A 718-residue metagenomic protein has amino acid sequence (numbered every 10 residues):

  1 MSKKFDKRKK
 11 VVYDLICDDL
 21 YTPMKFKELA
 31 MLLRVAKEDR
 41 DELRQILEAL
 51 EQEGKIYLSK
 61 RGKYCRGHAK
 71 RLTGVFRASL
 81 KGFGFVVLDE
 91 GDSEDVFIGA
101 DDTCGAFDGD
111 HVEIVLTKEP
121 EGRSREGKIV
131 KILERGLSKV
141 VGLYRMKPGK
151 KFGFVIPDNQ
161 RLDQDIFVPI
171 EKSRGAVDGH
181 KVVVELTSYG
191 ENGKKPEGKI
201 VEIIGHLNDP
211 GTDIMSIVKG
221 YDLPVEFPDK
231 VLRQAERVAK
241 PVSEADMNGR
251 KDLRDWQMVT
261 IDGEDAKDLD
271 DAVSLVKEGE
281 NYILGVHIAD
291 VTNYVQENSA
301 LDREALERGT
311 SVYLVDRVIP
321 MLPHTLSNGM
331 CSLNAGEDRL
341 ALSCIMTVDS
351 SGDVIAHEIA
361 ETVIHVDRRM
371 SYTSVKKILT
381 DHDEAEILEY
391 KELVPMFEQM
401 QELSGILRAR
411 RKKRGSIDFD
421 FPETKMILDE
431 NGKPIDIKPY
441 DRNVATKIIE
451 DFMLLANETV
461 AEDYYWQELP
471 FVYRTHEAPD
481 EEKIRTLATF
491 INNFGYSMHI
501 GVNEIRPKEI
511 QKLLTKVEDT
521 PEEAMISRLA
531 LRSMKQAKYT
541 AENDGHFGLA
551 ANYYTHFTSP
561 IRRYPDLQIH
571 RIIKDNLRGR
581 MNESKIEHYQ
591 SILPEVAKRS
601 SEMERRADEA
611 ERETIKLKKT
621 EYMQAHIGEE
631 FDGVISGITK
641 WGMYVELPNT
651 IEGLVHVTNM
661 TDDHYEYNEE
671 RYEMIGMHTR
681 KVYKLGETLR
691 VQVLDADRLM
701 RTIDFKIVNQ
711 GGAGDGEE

Functional and structural regions predicted by a protein language model:
M1-G285, T292-D338, K376-K377, E621 (+3 more regions): Charge-lined substrate channels and their catalytic hotspots, especially those that engage the 3′ end of RNA
M31, S173, V183, S188-G190 (+7 more regions): Electropositive polyanion-binding surfaces
